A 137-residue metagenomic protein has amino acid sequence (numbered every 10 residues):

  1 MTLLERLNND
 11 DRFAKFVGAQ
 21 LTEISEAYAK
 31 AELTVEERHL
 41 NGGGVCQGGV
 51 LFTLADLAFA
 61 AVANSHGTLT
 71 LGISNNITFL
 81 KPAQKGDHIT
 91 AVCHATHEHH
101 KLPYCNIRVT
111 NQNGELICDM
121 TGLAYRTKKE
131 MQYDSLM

Functional and structural regions predicted by a protein language model:
M1-M137: Terminal targeting signals and extreme-terminal segments of soluble enzymes
